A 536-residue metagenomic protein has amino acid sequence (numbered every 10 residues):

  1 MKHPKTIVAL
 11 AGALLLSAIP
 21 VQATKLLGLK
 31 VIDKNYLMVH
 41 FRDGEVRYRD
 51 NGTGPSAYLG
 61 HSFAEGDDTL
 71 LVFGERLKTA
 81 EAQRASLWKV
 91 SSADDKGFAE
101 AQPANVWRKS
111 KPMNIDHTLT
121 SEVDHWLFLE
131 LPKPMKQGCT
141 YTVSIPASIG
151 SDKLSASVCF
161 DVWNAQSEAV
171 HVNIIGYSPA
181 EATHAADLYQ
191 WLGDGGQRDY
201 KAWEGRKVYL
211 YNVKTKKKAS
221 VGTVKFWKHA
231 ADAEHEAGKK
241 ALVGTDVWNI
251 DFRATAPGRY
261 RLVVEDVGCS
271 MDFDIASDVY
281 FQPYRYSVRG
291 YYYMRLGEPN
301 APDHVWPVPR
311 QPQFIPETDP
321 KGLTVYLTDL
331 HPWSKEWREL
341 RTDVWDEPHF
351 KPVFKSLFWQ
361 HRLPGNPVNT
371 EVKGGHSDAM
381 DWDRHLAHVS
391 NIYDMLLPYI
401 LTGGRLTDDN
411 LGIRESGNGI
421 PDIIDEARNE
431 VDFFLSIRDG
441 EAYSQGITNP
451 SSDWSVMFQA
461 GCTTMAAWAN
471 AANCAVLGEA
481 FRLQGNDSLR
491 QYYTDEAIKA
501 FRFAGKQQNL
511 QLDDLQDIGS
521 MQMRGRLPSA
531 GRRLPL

Functional and structural regions predicted by a protein language model:
M1-A9: Bacterial N-terminal signal peptides that target proteins for export
A9-S17: Bacterial N-terminal signal peptides
I19-A23: Sec/Tat signal peptide C-region and signal peptidase I cleavage site
T24-E81, S167-W203: Contiguous beta-strand segments within globular domains
N35-G97, P103-K153, F252, A256-F273: Extracytoplasmic/surface-exposed domains of secreted proteins that mediate cell-envelope carbohydrate/peptidoglycan
H117-G138, P146-A169, I174-D278: Ligand-binding face of N-terminal immunoglobulin V-set domains in extracellular IgSF glycoproteins
Y286-S390, D394, T402-G525: Extended ligand-binding groove/face enriched in aromatic
P528, R533-L536: Eukaryote-biased recognition of C-terminal alpha-helical segments
